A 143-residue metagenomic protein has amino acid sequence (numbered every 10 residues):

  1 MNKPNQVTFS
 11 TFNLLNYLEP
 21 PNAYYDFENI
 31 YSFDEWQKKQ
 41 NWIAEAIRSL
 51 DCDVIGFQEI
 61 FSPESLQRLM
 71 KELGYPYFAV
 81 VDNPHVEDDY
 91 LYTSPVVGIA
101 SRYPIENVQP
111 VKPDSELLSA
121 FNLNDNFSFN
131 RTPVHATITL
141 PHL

Functional and structural regions predicted by a protein language model:
M1-Y77, D82-P95: N-terminal, active-site-proximal structural segment of metallo-dependent hydrolase catalytic domains
I60-L143: Structured beta-strand-rich core segments of catalytic domains in phosphoester-bond hydrolases
